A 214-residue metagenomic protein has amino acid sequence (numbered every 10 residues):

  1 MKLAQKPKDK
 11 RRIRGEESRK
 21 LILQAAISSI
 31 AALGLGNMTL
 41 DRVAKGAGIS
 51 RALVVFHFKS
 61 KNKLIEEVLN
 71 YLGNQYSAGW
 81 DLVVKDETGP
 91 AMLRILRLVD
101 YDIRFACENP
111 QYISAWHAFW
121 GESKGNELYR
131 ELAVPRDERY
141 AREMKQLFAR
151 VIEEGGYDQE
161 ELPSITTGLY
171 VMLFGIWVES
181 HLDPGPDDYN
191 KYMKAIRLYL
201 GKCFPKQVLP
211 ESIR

Functional and structural regions predicted by a protein language model:
M1-E17, V208-R214: N-terminal intrinsically disordered/low-complexity leader segments
E17-L21, A25-K63, E67: Helix-turn-helix
L21, A25-L33, G79-V83, A115 (+2 more regions): Solvent-exposed, amphipathic alpha-helical segments
F58, A118-G125: Short helix-capping/turn signature of helix-turn-helix
E67, D81-Y112, Q159, I165-L169 (+1 more regions): Hydrophobic alpha-helical connector segments
N70-Q75: Short, basic, alpha-helical segments at the C-terminal edge of helix-turn-helix-like DNA-binding modules
S77-L82, E108-H117, E127-E153, S164 (+1 more regions): Amphipathic alpha-helical packing segments from all-alpha helical-bundle domains
R130-V134, V151-C203, Q207-R214: Hydrophobic/aromatic-rich alpha-helical bundle segments in the mid-to-C-terminal region
